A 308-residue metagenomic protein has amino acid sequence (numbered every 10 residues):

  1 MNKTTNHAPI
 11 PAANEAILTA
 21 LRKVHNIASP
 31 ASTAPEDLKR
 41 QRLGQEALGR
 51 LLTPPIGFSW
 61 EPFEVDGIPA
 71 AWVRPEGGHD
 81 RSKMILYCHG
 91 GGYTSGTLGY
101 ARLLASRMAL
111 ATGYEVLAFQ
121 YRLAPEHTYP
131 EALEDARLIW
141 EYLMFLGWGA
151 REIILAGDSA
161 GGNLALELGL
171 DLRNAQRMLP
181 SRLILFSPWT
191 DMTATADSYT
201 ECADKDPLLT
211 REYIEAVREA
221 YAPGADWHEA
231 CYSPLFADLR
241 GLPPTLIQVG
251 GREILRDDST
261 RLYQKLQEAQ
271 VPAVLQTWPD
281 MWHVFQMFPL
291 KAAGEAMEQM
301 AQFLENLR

Functional and structural regions predicted by a protein language model:
M1-G78, K291, R308: A glycine/proline-hinged amphipathic helix-loop "lid/cap" segment that gates access to hydrophobic ligand pockets
S82-G90: Short beta-strand element of the alpha/beta-hydrolase
T97-L98, L117-E152, F288-G294: Catalytic nucleophile-loop/oxyanion-hole region of alpha/beta-hydrolase and closely related hydrolase-like folds
G99-L117: Short amphipathic alpha-helix adjacent to the substrate-entry channel of hydrolases
G157, G161, A165: Gly/Ala-rich beta-loop-alpha elbow adjacent to hydrolase catalytic centers
L170-A225, G241: Hydrolase active-site cap/lid region
I247-V249: Short beta-strand/loop motif that positions the catalytic acidic residue of the alpha/beta-hydrolase fold
P289-R308: Catalytic active-site module of serine/aspartate enzymes centered on a nucleophile-bearing elbow/loop
